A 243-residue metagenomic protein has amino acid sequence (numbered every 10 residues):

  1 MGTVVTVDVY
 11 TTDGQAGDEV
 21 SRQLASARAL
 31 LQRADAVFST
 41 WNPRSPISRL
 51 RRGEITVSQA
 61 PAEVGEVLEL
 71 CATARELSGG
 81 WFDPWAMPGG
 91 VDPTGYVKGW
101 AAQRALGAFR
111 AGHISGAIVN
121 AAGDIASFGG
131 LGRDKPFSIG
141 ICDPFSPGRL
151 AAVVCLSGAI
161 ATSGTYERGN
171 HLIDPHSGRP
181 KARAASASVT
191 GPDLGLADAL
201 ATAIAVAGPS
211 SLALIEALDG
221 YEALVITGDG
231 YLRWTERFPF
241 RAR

Functional and structural regions predicted by a protein language model:
M1-R243: Mature catalytic core of soluble alpha/beta enzymes
